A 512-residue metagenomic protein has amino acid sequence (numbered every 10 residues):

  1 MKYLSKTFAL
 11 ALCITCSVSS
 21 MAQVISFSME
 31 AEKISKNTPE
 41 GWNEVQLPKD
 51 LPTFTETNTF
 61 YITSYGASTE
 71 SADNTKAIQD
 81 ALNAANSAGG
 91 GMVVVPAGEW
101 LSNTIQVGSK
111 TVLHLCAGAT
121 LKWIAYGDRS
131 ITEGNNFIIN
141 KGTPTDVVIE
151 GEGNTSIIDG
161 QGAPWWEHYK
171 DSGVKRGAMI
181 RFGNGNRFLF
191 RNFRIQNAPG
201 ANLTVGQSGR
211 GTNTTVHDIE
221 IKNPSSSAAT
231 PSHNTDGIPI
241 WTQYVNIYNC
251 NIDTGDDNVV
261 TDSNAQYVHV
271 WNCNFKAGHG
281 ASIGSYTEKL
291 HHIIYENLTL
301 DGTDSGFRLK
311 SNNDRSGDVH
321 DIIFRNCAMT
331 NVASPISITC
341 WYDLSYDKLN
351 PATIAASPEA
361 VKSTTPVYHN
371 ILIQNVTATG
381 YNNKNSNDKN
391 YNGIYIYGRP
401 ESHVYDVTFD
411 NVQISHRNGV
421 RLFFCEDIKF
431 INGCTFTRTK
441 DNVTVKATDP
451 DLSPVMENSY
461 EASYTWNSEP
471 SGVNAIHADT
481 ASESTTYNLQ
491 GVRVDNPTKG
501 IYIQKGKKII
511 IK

Functional and structural regions predicted by a protein language model:
M1, I501-K512: C-terminal tail/sorting-segment detector
K2-V94, E99-G108, V112, C116-R191 (+9 more regions): Extracellular "leader-to-stem" segments immediately downstream of a signal peptide or signal-anchor in secreted/lumenal
G90, L101-I105, I124-Y126, Q161-P164 (+10 more regions): Short glycine/acidic-rich loop motifs that flank beta-strands on beta-rich extracellular proteins
G98, T498-Y502: A glycine-anchored, Pro-Gly-centered beta-turn/N-cap motif
A117-G118, T145-S156, N186-N197, R210-S226 (+7 more regions): Right-handed parallel beta-helix
G306-E469: Extracellular beta-rich repeat passengers
N467-Q490: Residue-level detector of functionally pivotal "anchor" positions at catalytic/ligand-binding pockets or at interdomain
